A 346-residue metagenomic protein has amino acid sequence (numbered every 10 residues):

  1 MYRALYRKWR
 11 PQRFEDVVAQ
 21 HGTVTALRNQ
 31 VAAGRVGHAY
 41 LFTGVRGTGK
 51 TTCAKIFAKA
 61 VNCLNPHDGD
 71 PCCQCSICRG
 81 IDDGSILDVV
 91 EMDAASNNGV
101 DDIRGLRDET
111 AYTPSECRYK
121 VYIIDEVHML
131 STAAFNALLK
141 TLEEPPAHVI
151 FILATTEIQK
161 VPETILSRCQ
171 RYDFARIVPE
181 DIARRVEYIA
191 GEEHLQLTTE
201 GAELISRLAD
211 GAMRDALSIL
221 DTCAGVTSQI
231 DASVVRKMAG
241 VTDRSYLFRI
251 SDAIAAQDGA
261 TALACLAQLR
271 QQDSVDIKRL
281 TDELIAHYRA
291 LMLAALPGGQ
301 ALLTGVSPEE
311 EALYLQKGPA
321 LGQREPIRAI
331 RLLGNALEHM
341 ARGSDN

Functional and structural regions predicted by a protein language model:
M1-R171: P-loop/Walker A NTP-binding region and its immediately flanking N-terminal helices in P-loop NTPase folds
T23, K59, G80-L87, G105 (+3 more regions): Extended, largely alpha-helical regulatory/partner-binding modules appended to the mid-to-C-terminal parts
